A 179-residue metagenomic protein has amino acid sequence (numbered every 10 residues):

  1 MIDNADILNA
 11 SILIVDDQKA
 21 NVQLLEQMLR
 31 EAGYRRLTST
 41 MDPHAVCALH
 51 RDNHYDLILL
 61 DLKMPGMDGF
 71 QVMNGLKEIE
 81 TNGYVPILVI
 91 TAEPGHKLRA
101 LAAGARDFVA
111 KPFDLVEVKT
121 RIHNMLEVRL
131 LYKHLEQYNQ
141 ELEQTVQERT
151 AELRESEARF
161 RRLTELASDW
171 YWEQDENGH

Functional and structural regions predicted by a protein language model:
I2-I7, L24-Q27, Q140-H179: PAS/LOV and related PAS-like sensory modules
I2-Q147: N-terminal membrane insertion elements
